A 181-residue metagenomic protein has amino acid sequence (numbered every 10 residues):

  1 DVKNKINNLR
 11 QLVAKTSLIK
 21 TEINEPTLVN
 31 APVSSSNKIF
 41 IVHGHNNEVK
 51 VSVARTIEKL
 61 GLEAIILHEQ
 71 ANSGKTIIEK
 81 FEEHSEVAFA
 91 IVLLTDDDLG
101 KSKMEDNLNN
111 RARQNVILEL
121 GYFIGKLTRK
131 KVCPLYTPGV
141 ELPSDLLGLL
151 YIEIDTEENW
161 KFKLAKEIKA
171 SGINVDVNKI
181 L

Functional and structural regions predicted by a protein language model:
D1, L142-L181: C-terminal interaction surface of TIR/SEFIR-family domains
D1-S34: Internal, Lys/Arg-enriched amphipathic helical interaction segments that engage polyanionic partners
T21-A90, K126, K179-L181: Conserved N-terminal substructure of TIR/SEFIR domains
G44, E69, T95, L135-T137: Cofactor-binding loop segments of dinucleotide-utilizing enzymes, especially the Rossmann-like FAD- and NAD(P)+-binding
K50, D98-K103, L142-D145: Short acidic/His/Gly/Ser-rich catalytic and metal-binding motifs that mark active-site loops of diverse hydrolases
D97-G125: Conserved TIR/SEFIR loop-to-helix hotspot centered on a Trp-containing motif with a nearby acidic residue
R129-P143: Nucleic-acid nuclease catalytic cores
